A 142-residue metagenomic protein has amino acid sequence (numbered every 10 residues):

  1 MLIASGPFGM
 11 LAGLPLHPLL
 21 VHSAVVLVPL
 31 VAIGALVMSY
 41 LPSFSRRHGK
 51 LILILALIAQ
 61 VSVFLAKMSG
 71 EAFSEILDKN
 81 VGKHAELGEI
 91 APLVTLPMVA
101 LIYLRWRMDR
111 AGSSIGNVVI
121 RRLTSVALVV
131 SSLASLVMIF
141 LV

Functional and structural regions predicted by a protein language model:
M1-V142: Polytopic transmembrane helical bundles with strong interfacial aromatic enrichment
